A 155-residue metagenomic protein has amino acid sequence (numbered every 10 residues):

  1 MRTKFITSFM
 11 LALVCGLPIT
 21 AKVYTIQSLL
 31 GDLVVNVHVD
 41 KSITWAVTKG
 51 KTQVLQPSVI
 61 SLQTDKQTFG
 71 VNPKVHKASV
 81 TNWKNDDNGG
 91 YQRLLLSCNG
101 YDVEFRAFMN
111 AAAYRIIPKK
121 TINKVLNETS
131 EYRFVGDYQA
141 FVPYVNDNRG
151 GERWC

Functional and structural regions predicted by a protein language model:
M1-T7: Bacterial N-terminal signal peptides that target proteins for export
S8-G16: Bacterial N-terminal signal peptides
L17-A21: Sec/Tat signal peptide C-region and signal peptidase I cleavage site
V23-C155: N-terminal accessory beta-strand-rich subdomains and adjacent acidic, glycine-rich linkers that precede catalytic cores
